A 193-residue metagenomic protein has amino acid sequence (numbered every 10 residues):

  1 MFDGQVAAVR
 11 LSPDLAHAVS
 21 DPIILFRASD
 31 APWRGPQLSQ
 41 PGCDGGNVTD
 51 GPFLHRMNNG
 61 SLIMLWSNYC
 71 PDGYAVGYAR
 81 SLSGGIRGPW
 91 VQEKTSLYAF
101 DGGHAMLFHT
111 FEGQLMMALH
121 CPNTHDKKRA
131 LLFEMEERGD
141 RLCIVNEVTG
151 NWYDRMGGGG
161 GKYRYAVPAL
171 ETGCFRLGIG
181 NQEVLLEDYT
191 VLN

Functional and structural regions predicted by a protein language model:
M1-N193: Carbohydrate-active catalytic/glycan-binding domains of CAZyme proteins, especially the secreted or lumenal ectodomains
